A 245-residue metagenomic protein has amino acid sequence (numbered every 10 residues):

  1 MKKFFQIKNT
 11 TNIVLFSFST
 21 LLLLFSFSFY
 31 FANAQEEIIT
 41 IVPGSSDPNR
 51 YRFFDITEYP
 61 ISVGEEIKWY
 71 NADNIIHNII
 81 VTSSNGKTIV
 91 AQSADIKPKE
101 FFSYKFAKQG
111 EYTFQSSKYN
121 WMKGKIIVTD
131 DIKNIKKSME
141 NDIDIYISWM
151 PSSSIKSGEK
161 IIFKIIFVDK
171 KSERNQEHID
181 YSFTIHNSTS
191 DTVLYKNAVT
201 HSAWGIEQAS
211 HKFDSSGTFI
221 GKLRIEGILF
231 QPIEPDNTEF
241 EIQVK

Functional and structural regions predicted by a protein language model:
F27-Q35: Sec-dependent signal peptide cleavage junction
Q35-S45, I96-N141, H211-F230, D236 (+1 more regions): Extracellular/periplasmic metallocenter environments
Q35-V63, K133-K160: N-terminal edge beta-strand
E37, H77-T113, F183-T200, H211: Extracytoplasmic beta-sandwich strand-turn segments characteristic of Greek-key/jelly-roll folds
I56-I75, F101-K108, F163-F167: Beta-strand cores of secreted/periplasmic/IMS beta-sandwich domains, seen most often in copper-related folds
I61-G64, K97-K99, K156-K160, W204 (+1 more regions): Solvent-exposed, conformationally flexible loop/turn segments
N74, F167-A198, P235-D236: Short flexible loop/turn segments that cap and initiate beta-strands
S157-S172, L223: Beta-strand-rich structural segments
